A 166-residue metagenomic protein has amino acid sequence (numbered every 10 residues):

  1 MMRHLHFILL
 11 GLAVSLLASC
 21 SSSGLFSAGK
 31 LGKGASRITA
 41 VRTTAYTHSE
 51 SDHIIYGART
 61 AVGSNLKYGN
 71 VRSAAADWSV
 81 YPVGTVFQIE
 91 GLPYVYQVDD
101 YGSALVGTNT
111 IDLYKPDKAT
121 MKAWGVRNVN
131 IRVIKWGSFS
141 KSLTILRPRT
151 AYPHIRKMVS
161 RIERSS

Functional and structural regions predicted by a protein language model:
M1-H6: Positively charged n-region of N-terminal signal peptides that target proteins for export
I8-L17: Bacterial N-terminal signal peptides
C20-S166: Solvent-exposed, well-ordered loop and adjacent helix/strand elements within mature globular domains that form
